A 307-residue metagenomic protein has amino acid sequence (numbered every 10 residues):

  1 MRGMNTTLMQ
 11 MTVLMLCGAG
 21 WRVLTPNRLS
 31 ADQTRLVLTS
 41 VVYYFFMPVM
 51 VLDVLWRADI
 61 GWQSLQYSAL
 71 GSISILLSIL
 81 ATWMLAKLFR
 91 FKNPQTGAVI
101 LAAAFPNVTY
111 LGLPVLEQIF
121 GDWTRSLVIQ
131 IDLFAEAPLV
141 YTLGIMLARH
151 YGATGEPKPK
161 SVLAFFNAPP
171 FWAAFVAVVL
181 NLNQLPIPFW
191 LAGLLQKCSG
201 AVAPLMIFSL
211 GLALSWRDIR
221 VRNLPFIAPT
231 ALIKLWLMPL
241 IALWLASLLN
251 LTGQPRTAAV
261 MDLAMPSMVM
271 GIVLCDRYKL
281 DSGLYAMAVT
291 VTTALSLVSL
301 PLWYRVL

Functional and structural regions predicted by a protein language model:
M1-L307: Alpha-helical transmembrane segments of multi-pass small-molecule/ion transporters
